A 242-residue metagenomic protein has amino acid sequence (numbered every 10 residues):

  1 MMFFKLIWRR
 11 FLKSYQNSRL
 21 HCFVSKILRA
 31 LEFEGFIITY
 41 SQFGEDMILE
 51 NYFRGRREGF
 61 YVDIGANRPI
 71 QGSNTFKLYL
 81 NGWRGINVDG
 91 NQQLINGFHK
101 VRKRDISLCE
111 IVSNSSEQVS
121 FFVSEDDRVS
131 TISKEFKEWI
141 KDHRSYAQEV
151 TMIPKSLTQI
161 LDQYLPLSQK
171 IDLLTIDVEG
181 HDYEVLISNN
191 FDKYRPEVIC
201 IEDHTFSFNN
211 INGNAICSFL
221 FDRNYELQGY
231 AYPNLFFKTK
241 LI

Functional and structural regions predicted by a protein language model:
M2-I242: Phosphate/nucleotide-binding beta-alpha loop and adjacent structural elements of enzyme active sites
